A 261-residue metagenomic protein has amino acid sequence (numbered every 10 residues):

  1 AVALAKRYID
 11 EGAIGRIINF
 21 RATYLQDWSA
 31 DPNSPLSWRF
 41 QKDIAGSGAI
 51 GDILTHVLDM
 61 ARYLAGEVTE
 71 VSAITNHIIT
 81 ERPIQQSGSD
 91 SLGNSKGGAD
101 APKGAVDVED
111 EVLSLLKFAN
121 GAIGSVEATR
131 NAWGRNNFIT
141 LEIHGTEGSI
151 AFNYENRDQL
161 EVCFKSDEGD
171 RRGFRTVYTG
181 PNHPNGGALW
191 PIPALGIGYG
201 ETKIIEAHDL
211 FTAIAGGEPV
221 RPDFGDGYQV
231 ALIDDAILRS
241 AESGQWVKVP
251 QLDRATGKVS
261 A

Functional and structural regions predicted by a protein language model:
A1-V106, L160, G244: Predominantly a Rossmann-like dinucleotide-binding segment in NAD(P)-dependent oxidoreductases
G15-N19, R239-A261: C-terminal capping/lid region of NAD(P)-dependent oxidoreductase domains
W28-D31, A132-R135, A151: Short glycine/serine/proline-enriched coil/turn segments at secondary-structure junctions
T55, E127-N136: Glycine-rich phosphate/pyrophosphate-binding beta-alpha loops
Y63, T80-N120, E142, E147-P222 (+1 more regions): C-terminal glycine/acidic-rich active-site capping loop/insertion
G198, T202-E206, D234-S243: Stable alpha-helical structural segments in soluble proteins, enriched in small hydrophobic residues
